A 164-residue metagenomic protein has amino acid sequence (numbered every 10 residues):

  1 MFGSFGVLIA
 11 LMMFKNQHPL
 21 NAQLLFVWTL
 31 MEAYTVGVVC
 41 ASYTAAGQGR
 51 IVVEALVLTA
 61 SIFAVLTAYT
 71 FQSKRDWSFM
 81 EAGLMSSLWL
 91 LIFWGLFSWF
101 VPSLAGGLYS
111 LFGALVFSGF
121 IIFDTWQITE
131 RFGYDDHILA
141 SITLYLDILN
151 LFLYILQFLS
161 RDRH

Functional and structural regions predicted by a protein language model:
M1-H164: A hydrophobic alpha-helical transmembrane-helix feature that marks the membrane cores and membrane-interface segments
